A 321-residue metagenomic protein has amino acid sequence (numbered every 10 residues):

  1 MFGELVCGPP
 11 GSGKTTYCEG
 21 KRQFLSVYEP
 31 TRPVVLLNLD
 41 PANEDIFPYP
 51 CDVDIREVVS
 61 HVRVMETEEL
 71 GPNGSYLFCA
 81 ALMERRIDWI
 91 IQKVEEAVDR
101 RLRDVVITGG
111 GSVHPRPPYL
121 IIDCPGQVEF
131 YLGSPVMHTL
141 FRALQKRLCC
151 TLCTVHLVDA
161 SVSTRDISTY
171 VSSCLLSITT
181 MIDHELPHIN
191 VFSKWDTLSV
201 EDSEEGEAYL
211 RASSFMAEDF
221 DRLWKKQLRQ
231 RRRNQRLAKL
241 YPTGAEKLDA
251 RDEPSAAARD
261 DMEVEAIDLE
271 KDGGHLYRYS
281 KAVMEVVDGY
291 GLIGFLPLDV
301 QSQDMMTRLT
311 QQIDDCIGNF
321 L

Functional and structural regions predicted by a protein language model:
M1-C7, S12-T139, Q145-T151: Nucleotide-state-sensitive switch-loop elements of NTP-binding domains
V6-C7, N38, I121-C124, V155-S161 (+2 more regions): Conserved beta-strand segments of the P-loop GTPase G domain that flank and frequently precede/overlap
Y17-K21, V136-L140, S173-T180, R308-Q312: Alpha-helical scaffold elements adjacent to nucleotide-binding pockets in ATP/GTP-utilizing enzyme cores
P41-E44, G126-V128, A160-T164, K194-S199 (+1 more regions): Conserved nucleotide-binding/hydrolysis micro-motifs of P-loop NTPases
C51, S75, C79-R86, I90-K93 (+11 more regions): Helical mechanochemical/support elements of P-loop NTPase systems and associated helical scaffolds
V94, D99, R103-D104, H114-R116 (+6 more regions): Conserved C-terminal guanine-recognition region of P-loop GTPase G domains, centered on the G4
H184, D196-L321: Canonical P-loop GTPase G-domain recognition
